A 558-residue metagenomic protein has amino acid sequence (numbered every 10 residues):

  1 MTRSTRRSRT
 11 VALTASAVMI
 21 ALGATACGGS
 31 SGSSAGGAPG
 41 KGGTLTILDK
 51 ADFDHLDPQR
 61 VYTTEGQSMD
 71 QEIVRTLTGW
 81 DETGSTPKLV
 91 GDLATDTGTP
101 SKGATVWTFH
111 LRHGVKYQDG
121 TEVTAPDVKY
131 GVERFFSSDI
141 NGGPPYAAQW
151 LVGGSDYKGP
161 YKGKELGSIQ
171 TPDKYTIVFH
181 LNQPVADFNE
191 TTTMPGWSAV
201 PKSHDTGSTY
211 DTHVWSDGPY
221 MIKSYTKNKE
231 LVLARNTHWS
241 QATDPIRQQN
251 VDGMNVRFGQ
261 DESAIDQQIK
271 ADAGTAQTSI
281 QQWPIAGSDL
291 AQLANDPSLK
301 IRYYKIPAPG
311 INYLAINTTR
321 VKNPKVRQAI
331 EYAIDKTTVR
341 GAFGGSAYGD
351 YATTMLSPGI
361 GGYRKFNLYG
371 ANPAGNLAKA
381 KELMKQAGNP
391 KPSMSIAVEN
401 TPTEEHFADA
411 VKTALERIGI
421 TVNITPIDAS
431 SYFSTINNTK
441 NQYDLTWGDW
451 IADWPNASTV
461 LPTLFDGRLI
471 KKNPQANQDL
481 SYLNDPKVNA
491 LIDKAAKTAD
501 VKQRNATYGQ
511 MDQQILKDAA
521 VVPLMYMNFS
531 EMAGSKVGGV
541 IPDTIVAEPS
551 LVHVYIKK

Functional and structural regions predicted by a protein language model:
L48-K102, H213-W215: N-terminal lobe/hinge region of extracytoplasmic solute-binding protein
H110, D127-K129, I140-P201, S224-T226: Surface-exposed binding/hinge segments that line and control ligand-binding clefts or catalytic entry sites
V123-E133, K174-L181, G218-P219, Q249-G253 (+3 more regions): Alpha-helical secondary-structure segments
K164, H180-Q248, G253: Gly/Pro-rich hinge or "lid" segments in bacterial periplasmic/extracellular proteins
Q170, N423-Y432, P462-G534, K558: Extracytoplasmic/peripheral linker and loop segments enriched in polar/acidic and small residues with frequent Thr/Pro
Y220, A347-Q386, T403-H406: Structural transition elements
K223-A234, N255-T318: Extracellular/periplasmic solute-recognition and catalytic clefts
E531-K558: Long beta-strand-rich cores associated with HINT superfamily self-processing modules
